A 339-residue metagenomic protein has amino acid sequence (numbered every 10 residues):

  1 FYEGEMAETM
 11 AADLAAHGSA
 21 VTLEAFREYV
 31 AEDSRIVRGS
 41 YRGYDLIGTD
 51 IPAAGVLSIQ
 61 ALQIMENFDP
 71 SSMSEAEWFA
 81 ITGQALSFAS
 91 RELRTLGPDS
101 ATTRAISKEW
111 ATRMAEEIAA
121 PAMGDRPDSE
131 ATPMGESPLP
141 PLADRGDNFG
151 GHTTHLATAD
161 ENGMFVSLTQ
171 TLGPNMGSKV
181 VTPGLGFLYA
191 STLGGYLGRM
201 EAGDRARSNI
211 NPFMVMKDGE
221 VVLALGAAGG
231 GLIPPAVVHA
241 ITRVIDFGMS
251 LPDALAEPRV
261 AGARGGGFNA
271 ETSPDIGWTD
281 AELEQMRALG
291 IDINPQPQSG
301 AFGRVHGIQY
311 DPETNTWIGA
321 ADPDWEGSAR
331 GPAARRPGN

Functional and structural regions predicted by a protein language model:
F1-E3, E8-A15, E66, G226-M249: Alpha-helical support elements that line or immediately flank enzyme active sites and cofactor-binding pockets
F1-I51, E136, D144-N148, T158-D160: Accessory "access/gating" subregions that flank catalytic or transport cores
M10-A11, R27, S74-S90, L251-A261: Short, well-structured alpha-helical segments that form the helix of a local strand-helix-strand
A20-T22, A159-L223, G231-P234, R243 (+2 more regions): Active-site rim segments in enzyme catalytic domains, especially the processed small/beta chain of N-terminal
D33, G150-T153, S208-I210: Short, small/polar residue-rich loop motifs at catalytic or cofactor-binding pockets
F68-T171, G184-L185, D292, P297: Internal maturation/activation junctions in enzymes
F79, T95, D99, N162 (+3 more regions): Extended C-terminal subregions enriched in glycine
